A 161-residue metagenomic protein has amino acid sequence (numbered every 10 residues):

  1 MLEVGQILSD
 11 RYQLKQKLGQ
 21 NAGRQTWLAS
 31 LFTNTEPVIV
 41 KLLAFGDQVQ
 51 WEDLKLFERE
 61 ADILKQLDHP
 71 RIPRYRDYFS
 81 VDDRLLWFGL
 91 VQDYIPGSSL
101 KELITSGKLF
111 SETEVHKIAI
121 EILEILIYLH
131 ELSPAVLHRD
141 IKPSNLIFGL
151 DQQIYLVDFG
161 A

Functional and structural regions predicted by a protein language model:
K41-G46: Conserved beta3-strand ATP-binding lysine motif
D47-Q66: AlphaC helix of the eukaryotic protein kinase fold
R74-F88: Short beta-strand micro-motifs within the conserved protein kinase catalytic domain, predominantly in the N-lobe
R84-S99: Conserved short submotifs of the Hanks-type protein kinase catalytic core that shape the nucleotide-binding pocket
S99-F110: AlphaC helix of the protein kinase catalytic domain
I118-A119: Activation segment signature within eukaryotic-like protein kinase domains
E124-V136: Protein kinase catalytic-loop region centered on the HRD/HxD motif
